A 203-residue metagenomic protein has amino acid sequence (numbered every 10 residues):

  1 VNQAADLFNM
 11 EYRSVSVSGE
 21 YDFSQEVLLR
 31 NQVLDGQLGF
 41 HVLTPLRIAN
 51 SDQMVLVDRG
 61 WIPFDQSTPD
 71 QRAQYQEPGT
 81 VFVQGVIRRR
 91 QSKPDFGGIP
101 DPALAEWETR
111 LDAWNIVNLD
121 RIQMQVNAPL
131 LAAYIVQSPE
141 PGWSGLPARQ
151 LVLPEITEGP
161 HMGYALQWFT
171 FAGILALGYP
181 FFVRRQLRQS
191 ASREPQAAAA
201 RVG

Functional and structural regions predicted by a protein language model:
V1-F8, Y12-G203: Surface-exposed, charge/polar-rich loops and edge strands
